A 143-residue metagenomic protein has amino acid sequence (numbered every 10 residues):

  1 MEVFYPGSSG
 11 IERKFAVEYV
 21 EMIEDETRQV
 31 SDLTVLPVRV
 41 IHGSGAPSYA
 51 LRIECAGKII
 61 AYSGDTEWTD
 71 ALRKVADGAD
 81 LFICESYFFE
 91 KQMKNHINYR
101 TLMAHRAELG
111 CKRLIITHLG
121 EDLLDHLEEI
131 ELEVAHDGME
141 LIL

Functional and structural regions predicted by a protein language model:
M1-A61, E67, L127-L143: Binuclear metal-dependent hydrolase catalytic cores
E67-L143: Cap/insert and terminal regions of metallo-dependent hydrolase folds
